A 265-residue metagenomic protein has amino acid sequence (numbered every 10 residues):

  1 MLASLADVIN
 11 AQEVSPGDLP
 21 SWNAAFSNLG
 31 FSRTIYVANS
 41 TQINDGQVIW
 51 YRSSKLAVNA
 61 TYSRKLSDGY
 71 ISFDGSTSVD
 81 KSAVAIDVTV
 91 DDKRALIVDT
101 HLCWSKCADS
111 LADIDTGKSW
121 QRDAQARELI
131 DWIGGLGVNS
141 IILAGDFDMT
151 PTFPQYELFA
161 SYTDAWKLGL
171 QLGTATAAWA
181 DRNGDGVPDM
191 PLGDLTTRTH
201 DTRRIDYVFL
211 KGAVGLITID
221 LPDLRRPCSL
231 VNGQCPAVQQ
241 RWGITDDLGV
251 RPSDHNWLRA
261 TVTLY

Functional and structural regions predicted by a protein language model:
M1-A25, T41-N44, D254-N256, T261-Y265: N-terminal, active-site-proximal structural segment of metallo-dependent hydrolase catalytic domains
A3-D7, N23-F31, K55, I130-V138 (+1 more regions): Sec-exported extracytoplasmic/periplasmic mature domains
D7-Q12, T34-V37, Q47-Y51, A83-D87 (+7 more regions): Structural recognition of the beta-strand scaffold that forms the well-ordered cores of secreted hydrolase catalytic
Q12-W104: Structured beta-strand-rich core segments of catalytic domains in phosphoester-bond hydrolases
P16-P20, S105-A108, N139, D148-P154: Active-site environment of divalent metal-dependent phosphoester hydrolases
D18, W22, G46, R122-Q125 (+3 more regions): Stable alpha-helical elements in mature extracytoplasmic
S82-T100, A112-D148: His/acidic metal-ligating clusters that form di-metal
G134-I141, M149-Y265: Metal-dependent phosphoester-hydrolase catalytic domains
